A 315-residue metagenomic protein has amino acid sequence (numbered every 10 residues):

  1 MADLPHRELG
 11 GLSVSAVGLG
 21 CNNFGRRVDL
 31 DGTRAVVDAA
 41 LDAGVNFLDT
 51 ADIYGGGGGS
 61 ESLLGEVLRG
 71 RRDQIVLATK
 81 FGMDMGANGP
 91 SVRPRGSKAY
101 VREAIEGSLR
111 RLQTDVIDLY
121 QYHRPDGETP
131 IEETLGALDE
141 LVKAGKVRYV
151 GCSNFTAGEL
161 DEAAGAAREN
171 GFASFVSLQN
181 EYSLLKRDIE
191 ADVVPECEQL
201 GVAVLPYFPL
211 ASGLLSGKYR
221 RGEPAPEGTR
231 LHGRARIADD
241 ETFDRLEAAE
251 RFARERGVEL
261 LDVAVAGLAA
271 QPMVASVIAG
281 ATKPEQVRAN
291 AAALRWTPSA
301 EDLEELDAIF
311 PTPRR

Functional and structural regions predicted by a protein language model:
M1-V76: N-terminal binding-site loop/beta-alpha segment at the start of enzyme catalytic domains that lines or forms
L9-F24, A78-V92, V116, Q121: N-terminal small/glycine-rich loop or linker at the start of catalytic domains across soluble metabolic enzymes
G18-N22, A51, A78-K80, Y120-H123 (+4 more regions): A cross-family glycoside hydrolase active-site/sugar-binding cleft signature
C21-D31, A87-A99, H123-T129: Active-site mouth loops of central-metabolism enzymes
G25-D29, A51-S60, D126-P130, A157-G158 (+1 more regions): Acidic-and-aromatic substrate-binding clefts and catalytic sites of carbohydrate-active enzymes
V28-A40, G96-L112, L160-A164: Short, acidic/polar
L109-T129: Active-site groove signature of glycoside hydrolases
I131-P313: Beta/alpha (TIM)-barrel catalytic core signal, keyed to glycine-rich beta->alpha loops juxtaposed to Asp/Glu that bind
